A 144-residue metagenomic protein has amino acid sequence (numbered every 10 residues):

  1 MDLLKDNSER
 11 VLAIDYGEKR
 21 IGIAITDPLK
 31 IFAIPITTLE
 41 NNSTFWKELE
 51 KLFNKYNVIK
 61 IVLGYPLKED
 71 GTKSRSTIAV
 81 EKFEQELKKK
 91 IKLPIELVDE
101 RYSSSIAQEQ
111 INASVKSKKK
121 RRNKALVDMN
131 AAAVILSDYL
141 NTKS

Functional and structural regions predicted by a protein language model:
M1-I14, E18-K19, A24-S144: Phosphate- and other anionic-substrate recognition elements at nucleic-acid/protein interfaces
